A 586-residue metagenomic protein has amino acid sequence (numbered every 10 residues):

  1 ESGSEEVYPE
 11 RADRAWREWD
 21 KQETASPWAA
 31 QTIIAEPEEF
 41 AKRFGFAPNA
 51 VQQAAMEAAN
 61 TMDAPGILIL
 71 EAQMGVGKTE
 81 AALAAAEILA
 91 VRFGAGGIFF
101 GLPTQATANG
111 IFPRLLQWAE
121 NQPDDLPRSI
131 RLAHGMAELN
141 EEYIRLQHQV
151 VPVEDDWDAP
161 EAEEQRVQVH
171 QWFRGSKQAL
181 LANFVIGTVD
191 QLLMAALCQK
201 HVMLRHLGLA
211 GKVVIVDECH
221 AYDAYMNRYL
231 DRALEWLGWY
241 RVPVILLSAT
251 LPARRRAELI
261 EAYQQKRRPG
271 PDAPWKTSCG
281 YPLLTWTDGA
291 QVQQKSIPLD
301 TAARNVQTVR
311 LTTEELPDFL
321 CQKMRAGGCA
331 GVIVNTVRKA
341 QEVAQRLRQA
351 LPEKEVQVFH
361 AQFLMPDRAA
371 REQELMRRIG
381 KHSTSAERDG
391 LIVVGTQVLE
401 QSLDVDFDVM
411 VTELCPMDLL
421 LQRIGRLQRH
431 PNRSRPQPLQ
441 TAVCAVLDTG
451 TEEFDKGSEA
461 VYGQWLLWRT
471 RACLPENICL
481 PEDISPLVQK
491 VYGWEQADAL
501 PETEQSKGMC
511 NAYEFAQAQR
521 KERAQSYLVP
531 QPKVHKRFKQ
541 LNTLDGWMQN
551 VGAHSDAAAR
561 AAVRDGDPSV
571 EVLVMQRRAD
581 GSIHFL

Functional and structural regions predicted by a protein language model:
E1-K42: N-terminal accessory nucleic-acid engagement/regulatory domains that precede and modulate ATP-driven motor cores
A35-E71: Conserved pre-motif I regulatory segment
A64-A86, Y222-D223, S248: Walker A/P-loop
G96-E120, L132-E138, L251-R255, V337: Conserved Walker A/P-loop ATP-binding site and its immediately adjacent core in helicase/helicase-like ATPase domains
L115-N183, V189-L193: A substrate-engagement module of RecA-like helicase motors
L207-V213, H220-Q294: Post-DEXD/H (motif II) to motif III coupling segment of the RecA-like Helicase ATP-binding lobe
R256, E314, D318-C321, R325-S383 (+2 more regions): C-terminal helicase lobe and adjacent C-terminal extensions/tails of nucleic-acid helicase motors
R267-A340: Conserved interdomain linker/interface between the two RecA-like ATPase lobes of SF2 helicase motors
